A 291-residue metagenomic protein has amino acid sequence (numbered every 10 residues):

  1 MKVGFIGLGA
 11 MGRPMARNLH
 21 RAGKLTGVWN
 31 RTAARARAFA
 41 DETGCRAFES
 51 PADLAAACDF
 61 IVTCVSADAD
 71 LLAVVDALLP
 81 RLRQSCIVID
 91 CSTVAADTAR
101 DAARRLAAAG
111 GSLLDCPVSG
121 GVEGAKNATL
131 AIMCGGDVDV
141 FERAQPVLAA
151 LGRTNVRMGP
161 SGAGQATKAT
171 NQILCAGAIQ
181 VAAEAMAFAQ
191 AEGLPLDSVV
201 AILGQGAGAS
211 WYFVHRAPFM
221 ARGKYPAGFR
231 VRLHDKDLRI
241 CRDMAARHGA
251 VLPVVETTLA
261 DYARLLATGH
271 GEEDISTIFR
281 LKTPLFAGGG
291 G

Functional and structural regions predicted by a protein language model:
M1-T63, C86, V122: NAD(P)+-binding Rossmann beta1-loop-alpha1 motif at the extreme N-terminus of oxidoreductases
P51-S112: Rossmann-fold NAD(P) dinucleotide-binding segment
T93-I173: Rossmann-fold dinucleotide-binding core
A128-G135, V156, P160-E192, L203-H215 (+1 more regions): Active-site-proximal catalytic alpha-helix in oxidoreductases
S161, A209-D274: Interdomain hinge/lid region at the active-site interface of Rossmann-like NAD(P)-dependent oxidoreductases
A267-G291: NAD(P)-dependent dehydrogenase/reductase Rossmann-like domain
